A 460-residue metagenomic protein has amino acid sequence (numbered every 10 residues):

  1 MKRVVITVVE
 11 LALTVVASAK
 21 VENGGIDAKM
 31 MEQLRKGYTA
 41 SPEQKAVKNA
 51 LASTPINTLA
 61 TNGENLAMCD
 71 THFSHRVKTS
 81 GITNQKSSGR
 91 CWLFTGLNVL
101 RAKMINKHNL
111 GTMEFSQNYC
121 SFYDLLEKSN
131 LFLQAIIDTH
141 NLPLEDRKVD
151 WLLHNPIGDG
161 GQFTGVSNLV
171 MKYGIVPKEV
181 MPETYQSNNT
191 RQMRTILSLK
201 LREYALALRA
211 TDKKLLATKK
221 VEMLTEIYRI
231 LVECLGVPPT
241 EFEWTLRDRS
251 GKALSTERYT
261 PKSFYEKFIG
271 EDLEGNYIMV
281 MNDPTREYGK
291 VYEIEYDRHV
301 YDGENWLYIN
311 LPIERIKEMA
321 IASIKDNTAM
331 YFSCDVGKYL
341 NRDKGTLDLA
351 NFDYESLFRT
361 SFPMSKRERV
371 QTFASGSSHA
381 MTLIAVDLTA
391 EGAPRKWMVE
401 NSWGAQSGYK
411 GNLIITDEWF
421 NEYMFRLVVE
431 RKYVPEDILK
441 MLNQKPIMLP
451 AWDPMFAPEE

Functional and structural regions predicted by a protein language model:
M1-E22: Bacterial Sec-dependent N-terminal signal peptides
V21-E22, L215-E460: Active-site signature of cysteine proteases
V21-G81: N-terminal regions that are enriched for targeting/export leaders and immediately downstream pro/stem segments
C69-T139: Post-signal peptide N-terminal segment of secreted/secretory-pathway proteins
V77-G89, W151-I157, D302-N310, M319-A320 (+1 more regions): Second-shell loop/turn segments in exported
S87, T95-G96, L100, Q162-M171 (+1 more regions): Stable alpha-helical elements in mature extracytoplasmic
L93, Y119-F122, N168, P177-V180 (+4 more regions): Structural recognition of the beta-strand scaffold that forms the well-ordered cores of secreted hydrolase catalytic
Q117-L246: Papain-like cysteine protease catalytic cores
